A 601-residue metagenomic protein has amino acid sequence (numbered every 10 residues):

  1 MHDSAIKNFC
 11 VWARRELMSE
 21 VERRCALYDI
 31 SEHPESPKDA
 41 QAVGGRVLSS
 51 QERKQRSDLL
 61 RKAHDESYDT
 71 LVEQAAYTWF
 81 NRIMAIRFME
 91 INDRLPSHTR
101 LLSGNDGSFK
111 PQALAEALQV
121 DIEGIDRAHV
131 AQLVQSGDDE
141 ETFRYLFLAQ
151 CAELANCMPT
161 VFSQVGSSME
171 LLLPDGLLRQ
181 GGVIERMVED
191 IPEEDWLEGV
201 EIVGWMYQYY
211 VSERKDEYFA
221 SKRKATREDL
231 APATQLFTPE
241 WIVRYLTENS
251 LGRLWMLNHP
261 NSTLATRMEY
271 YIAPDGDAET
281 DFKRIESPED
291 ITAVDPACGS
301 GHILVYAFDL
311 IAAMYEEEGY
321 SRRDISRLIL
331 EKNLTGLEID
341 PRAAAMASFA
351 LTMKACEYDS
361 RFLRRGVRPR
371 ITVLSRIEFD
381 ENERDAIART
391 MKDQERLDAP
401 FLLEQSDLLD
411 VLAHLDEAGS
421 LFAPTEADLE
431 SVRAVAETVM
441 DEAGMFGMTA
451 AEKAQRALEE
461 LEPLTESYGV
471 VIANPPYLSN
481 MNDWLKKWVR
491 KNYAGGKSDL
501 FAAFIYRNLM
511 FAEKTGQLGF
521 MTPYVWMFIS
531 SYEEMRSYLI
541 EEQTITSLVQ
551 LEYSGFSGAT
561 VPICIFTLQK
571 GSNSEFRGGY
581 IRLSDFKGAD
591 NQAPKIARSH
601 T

Functional and structural regions predicted by a protein language model:
M1-F308, L337-M346, R368-E437, D441-A450 (+3 more regions): Preference for the N-terminal adenyl/adenosyl cofactor-binding alpha/beta module
S4, S97, V305, A312 (+6 more regions): Signature of N6-adenine DNA methyltransferases within the class I
D69, E73, A231-L236, R323 (+3 more regions): Alpha-helix N-cap/helix-initiation motif
V72-E73, D281-K283, R323, D359-S360 (+2 more regions): Catalytic micro-motifs at enzyme active sites that drive phosphoryl/nucleotidyl and oxygen chemistry
M84, I291, L328-K332, E466 (+2 more regions): Structured loop/turn residues at beta-strand edges in well-structured enzyme cores
W255-P260, Y315-D324: Active-site palm subdomain of RNA-directed nucleic acid polymerases
G319-A345: Cysteine-dependent PTP/DSP-like catalytic domain, specifically the C-terminal lobe
